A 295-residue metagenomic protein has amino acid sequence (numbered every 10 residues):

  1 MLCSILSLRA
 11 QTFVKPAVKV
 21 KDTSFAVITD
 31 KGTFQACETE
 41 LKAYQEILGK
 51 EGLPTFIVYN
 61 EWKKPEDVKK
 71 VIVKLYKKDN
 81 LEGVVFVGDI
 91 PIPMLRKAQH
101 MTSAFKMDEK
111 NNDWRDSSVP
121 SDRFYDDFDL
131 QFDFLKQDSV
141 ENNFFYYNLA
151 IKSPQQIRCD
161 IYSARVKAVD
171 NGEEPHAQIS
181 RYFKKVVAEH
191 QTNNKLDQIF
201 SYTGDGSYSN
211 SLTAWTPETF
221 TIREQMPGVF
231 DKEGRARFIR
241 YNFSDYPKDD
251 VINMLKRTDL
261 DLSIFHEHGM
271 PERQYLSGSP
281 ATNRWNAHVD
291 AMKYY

Functional and structural regions predicted by a protein language model:
M1-T12: Bacterial Sec-dependent N-terminal signal peptides
Q11-Y295: Cysteine-dependent hydrolase recognition
